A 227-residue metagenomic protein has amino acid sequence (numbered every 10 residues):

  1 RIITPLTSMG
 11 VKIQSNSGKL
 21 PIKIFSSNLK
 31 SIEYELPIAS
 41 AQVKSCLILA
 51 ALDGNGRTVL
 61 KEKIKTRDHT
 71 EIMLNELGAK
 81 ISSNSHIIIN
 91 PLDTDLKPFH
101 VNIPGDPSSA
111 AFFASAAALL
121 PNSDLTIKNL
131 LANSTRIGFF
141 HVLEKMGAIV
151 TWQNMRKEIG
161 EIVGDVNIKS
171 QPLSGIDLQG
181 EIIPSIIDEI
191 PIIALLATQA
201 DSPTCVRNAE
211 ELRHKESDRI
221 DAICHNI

Functional and structural regions predicted by a protein language model:
R1-N226: Structural preference for solvent-exposed beta-strand-turn elements and adjacent flexible terminal/loop segments within
